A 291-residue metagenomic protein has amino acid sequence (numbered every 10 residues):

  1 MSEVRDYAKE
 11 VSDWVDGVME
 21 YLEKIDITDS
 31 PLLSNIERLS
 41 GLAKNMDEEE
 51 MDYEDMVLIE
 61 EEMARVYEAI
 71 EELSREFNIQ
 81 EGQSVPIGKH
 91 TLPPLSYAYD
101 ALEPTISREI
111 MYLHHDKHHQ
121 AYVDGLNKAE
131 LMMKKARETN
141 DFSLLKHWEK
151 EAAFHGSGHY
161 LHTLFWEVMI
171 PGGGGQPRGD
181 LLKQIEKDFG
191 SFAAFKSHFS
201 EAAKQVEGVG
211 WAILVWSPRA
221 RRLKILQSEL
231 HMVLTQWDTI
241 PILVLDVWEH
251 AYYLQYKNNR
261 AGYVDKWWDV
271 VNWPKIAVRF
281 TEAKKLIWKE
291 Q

Functional and structural regions predicted by a protein language model:
M1-Q291: Feature for soluble, non-membrane regions of globular proteins
